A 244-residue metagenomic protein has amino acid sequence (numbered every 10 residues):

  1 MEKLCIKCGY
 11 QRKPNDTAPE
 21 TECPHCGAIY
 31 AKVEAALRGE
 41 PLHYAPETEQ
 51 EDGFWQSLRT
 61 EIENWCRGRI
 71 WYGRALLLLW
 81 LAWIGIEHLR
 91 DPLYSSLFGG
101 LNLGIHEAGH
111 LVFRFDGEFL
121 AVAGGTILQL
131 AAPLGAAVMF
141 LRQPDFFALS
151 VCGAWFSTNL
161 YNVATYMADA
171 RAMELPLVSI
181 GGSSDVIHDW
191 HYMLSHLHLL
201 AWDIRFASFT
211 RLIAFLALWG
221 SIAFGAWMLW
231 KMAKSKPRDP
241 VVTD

Functional and structural regions predicted by a protein language model:
M1, P19, A31-F54: Intrinsically disordered, low-complexity segments
M1-Q11: Short, charged low-complexity linear segments at domain edges
I6-K7, H25-A28: Short, cysteine/histidine-rich loop/knuckle motifs that typically chelate Zn2+
R12, Y30: Cys/His-rich microdomains that often coordinate metals
K13-E22: Short linker/helix segments within small regulatory modules
D52-D91, E118-D244: Metalloprotease/metallohydrolase-associated module, dominated by Zn2+-dependent proteases
E87-N102: Short pre-active-site segment immediately N-terminal to the catalytic Zn-binding motif
N102-R114, G125: Active-site recognition of the HExxH zinc-binding catalytic motif
